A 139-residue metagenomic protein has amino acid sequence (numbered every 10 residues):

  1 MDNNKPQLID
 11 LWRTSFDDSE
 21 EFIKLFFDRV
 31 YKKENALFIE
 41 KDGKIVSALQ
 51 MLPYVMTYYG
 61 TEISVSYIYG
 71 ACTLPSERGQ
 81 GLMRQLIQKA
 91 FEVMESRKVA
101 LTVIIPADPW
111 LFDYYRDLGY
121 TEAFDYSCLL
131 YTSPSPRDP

Functional and structural regions predicted by a protein language model:
N3, P109-W110: Short alpha-helical
K5-V65, Y69: A conserved beta-strand-loop-helix scaffold within acyl/acetyltransferase catalytic domains
Y54, A71, A107-P109: An acidic- and aromatic-residue-enriched active-site/binding cleft used to recognize and process polar
M56, I105, T121-L130: Conserved catalytic-core motifs of GNAT/GCN5-like acyltransferases
T73, G79-E92: Conserved acetyl-CoA-binding loop-helix of GNAT-fold acetyltransferases
M94-A107: Conserved GNAT acetyl-CoA-binding A-motif
Y114-Y120, T132: Conserved active-site tyrosine of GNAT-family acetyltransferases
Y131-P139: Single conserved hydrophobic/aromatic residue that forms the stacking wall/gate of nucleotide- or nucleobase-binding
